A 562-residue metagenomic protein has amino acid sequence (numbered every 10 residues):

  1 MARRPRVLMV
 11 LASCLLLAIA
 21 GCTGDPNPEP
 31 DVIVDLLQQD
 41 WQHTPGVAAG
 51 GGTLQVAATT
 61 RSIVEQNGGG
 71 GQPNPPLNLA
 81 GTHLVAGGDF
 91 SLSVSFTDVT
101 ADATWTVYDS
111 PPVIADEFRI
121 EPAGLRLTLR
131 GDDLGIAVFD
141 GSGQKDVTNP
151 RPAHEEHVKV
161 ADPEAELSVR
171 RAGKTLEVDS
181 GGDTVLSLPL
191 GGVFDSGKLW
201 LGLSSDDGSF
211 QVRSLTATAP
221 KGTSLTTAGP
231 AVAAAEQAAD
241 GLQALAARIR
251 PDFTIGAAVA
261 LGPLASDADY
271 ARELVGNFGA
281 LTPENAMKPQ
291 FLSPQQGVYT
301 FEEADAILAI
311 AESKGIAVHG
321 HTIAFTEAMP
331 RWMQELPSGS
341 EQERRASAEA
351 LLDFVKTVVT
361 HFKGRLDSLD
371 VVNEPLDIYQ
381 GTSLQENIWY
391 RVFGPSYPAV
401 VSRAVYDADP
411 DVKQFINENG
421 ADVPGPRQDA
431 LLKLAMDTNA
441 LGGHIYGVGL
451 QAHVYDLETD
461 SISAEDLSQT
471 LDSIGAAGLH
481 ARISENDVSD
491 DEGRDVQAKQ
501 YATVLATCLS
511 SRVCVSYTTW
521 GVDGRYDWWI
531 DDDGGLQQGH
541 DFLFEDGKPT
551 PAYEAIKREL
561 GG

Functional and structural regions predicted by a protein language model:
P28-A58, S224-A235, D240-F253: Extracellular carbohydrate-recognition regions
Q66-D140: Secretory/extracellular carbohydrate-interaction modules and structurally similar beta-sandwich "look-alikes"
D140-E166: Short, aromatic/His-centered strand-loop micro-motif at the edge of beta-sheets
P163-E177: Localized edge beta-strand/strand-to-loop motifs within extracellular or lumenal beta-rich domains
L188-R213: Flexible glycan-contacting loops in extracellular carbohydrate-active proteins
A231-L245, S293, R331, L336-P337 (+8 more regions): Aromatic-rich peripheral "rim/lid" segments of glycoside hydrolase catalytic domains that contact and position glycan
Q243, G276-Q296, E302-A421, D490-G493: Substrate-binding cleft and catalytic face of glycoside hydrolase catalytic domains, especially the flexible beta-alpha
F253-L261, D370-V371, P398-Q428, R482-E485 (+1 more regions): Aromatic-lined carbohydrate-recognition surfaces of secreted/lumenal glycan-active proteins
